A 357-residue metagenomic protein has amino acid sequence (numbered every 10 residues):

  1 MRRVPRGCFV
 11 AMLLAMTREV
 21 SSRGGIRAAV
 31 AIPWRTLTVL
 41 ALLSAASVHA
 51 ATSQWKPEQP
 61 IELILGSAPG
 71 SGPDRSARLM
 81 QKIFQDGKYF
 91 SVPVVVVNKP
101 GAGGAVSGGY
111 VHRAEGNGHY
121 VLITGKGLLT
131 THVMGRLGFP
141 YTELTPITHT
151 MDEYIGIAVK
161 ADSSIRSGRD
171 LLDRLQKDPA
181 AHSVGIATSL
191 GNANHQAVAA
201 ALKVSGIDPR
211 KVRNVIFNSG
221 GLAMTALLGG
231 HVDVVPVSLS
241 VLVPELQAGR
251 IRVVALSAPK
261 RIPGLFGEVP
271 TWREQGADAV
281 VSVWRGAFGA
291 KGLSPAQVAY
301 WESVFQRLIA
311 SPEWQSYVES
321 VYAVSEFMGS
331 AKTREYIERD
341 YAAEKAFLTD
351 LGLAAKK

Functional and structural regions predicted by a protein language model:
R3, A11-S22, R27-R35: A cross-taxon signal for low-complexity, glycine/charged-rich
P33-A45: Bacterial N-terminal signal peptides
A50-E143, L190, I207-V234, F327-M328 (+1 more regions): N-terminal (or domain-start) structured segment
E58, V253, P295-K357: An extracytoplasmic/periplasmic, membrane-proximal ligand-sensing/linker region
E58-I61, Y110-H119, H132-L222, W272 (+1 more regions): Hinge/capping helix and adjacent helix->loop/strand transition within the periplasmic-binding protein
I123-R136, A199-G206, D233-G267, K345: A ligand-binding cleft/hinge motif common to bilobed small-molecule-binding domains
T142-T150, V212-V215, D233, V243-V281: Short beta-strand->loop
